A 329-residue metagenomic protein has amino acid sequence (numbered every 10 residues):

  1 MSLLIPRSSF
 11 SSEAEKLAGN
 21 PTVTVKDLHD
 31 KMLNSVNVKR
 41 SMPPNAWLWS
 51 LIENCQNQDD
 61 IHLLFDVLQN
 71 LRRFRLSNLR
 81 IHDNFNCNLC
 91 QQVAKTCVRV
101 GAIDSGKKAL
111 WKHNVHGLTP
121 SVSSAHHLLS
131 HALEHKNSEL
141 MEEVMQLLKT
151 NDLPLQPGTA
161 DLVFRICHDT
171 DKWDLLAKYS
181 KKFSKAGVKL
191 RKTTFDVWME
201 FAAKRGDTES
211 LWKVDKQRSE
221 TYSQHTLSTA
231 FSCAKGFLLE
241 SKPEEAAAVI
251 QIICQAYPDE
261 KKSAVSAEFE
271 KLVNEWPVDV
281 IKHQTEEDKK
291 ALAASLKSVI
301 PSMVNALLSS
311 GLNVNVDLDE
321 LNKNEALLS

Functional and structural regions predicted by a protein language model:
M1-D30, N34, E325-S329: N-terminal mitochondrial targeting presequence
S12-E15, P43-Q56, D83-T96, A109-W111 (+12 more regions): Short amphipathic alpha-helices enriched at the N-terminus of pentatricopeptide repeats
K16-A94, V100, D104-N114: Internal amphipathic alpha-helical repeat/solenoid segments
K16-V23, D27, D59, E244 (+5 more regions): Alpha-helix boundary/N-cap detector
L71-N78, K112-N114, L148, F183 (+3 more regions): Alpha-helical solenoid scaffolds that mediate protein-protein interactions, centered on TPR/SEL1-like repeats but also
K185-A186, S219-T221, L238-E260, E287-K290: TPR/TPR-like (Sel1-like) alpha-helical repeat modules
H283-S329: C-terminal functional modules
